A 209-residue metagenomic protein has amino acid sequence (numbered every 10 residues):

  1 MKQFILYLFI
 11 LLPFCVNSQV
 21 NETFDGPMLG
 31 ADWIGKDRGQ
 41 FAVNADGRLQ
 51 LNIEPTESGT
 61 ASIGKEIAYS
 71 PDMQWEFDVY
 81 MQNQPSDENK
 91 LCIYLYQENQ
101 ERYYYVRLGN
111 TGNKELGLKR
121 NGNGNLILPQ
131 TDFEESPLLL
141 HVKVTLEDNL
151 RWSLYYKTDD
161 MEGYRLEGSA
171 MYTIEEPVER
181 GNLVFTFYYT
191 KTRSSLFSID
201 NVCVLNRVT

Functional and structural regions predicted by a protein language model:
M1-V20: Bacterial Sec-dependent N-terminal signal peptides
V20, D25-G59: Extracellular glycan-recognition surfaces and repeat-rich motifs
F24, F197-R207: Extracellular beta-strand elements of beta-rich domains used for carbohydrate recognition/degradation or cell-matrix
F24, F77, S136-Y172: Carbohydrate-binding surfaces in secreted/extracellular proteins
I53-L116: Secretory/extracellular carbohydrate-interaction modules and structurally similar beta-sandwich "look-alikes"
S62-A68, I127-E134, T173-I174: Beta-strand-rich interaction surfaces with strong enrichment in secreted/lumenal proteins
K119-H141: Short, aromatic/His-centered strand-loop micro-motif at the edge of beta-sheets
R165-S198: Flexible glycan-contacting loops in extracellular carbohydrate-active proteins
